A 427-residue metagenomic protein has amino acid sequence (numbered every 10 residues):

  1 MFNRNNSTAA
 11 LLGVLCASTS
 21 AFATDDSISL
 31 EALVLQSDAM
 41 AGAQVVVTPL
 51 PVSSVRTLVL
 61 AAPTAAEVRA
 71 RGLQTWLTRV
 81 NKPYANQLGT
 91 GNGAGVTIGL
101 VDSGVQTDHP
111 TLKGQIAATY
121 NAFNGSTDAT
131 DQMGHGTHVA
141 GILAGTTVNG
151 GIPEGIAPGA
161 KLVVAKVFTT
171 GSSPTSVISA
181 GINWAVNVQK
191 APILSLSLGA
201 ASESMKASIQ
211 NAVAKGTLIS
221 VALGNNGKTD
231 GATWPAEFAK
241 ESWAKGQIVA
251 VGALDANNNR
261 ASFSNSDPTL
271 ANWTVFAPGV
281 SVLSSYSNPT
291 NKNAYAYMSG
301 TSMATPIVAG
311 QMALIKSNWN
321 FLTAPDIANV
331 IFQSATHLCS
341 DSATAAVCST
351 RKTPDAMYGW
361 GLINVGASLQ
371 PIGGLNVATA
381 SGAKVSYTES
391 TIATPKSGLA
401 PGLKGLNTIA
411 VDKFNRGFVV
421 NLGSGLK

Functional and structural regions predicted by a protein language model:
M1-D25: Gram-negative bacterial Sec-dependent N-terminal signal peptides
D26-S27, V52-V55, L73, Y84-A118 (+6 more regions): Subtilisin-like serine protease catalytic core
D26-V34, M40, N86, N92-G93 (+3 more regions): Substrate-binding/access-modulating region of protease and related hydrolase catalytic domains
Q36, G42-V46, Q74, A191-S195 (+3 more regions): C-terminal subdomain of the subtilisin-like protease fold in secreted/lumenal serine endopeptidases
T97, D102-S103, P110, E237-A313 (+2 more regions): Extracellular S/T/G-rich loop segment that most often corresponds to the catalytic His/Ser-adjacent loop
T97-V101, A118, G141, E154-G155 (+8 more regions): Structural recognition of the beta-strand scaffold that forms the well-ordered cores of secreted hydrolase catalytic
A140-L143, V163-F168, P192-L194, G279-P354: Hydrolase catalytic cores
N421-K427: Outer membrane beta-barrel translocator domains of Type V secretion systems
